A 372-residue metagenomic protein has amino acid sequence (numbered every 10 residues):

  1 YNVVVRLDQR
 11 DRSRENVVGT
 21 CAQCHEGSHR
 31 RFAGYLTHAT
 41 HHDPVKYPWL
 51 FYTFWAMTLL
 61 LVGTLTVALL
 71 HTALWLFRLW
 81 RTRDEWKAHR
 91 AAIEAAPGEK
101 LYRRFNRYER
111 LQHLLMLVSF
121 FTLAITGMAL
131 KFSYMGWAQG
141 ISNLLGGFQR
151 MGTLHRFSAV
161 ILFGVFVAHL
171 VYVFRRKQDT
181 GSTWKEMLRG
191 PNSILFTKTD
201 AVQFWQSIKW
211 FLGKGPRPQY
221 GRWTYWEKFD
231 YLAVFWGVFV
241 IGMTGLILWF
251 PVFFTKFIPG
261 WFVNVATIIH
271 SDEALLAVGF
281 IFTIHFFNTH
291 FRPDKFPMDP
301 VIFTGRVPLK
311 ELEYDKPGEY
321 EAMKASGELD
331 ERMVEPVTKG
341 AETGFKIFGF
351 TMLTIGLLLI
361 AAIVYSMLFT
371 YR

Functional and structural regions predicted by a protein language model:
Y1, G27-S28: Cys/His-rich metal-chelating microdomains
Y1-N16: Membrane-proximal low-complexity regions enriched in glycine and acidic/polar residues
V18-T20, R30-R372: Membrane-embedded alpha-helical bundles that constitute the cytochrome b-like, heme-associated redox core of multi-pass
Q23: Short, cysteine/histidine-rich loop/knuckle motifs that typically chelate Zn2+
